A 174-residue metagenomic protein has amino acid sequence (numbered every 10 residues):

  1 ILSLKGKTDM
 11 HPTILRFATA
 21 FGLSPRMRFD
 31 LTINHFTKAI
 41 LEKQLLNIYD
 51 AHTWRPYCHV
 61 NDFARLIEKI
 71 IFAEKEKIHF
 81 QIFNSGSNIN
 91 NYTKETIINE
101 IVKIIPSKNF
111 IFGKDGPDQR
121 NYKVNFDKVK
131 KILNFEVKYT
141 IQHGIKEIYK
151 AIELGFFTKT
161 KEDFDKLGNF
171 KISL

Functional and structural regions predicted by a protein language model:
I1-T13, I40-E42: Active-site Tyr-X1-5-Lys
L4, L23-S24, I132: Residues that scaffold the ATP/ADP-binding catalytic core of kinase and kinase-like folds
K7-M10, P25, V102-S107: Proline-centered turn/helix-capping motifs that create local helix->coil transitions or kinks
M10-L31: Flexible, glycine-rich beta-alpha linker
A20-F21, T32-I33, Y57-C58, S85: Long, contiguous hydrophobic alpha-helical segments, chiefly transmembrane helices and signal peptides
I40-Q44, I48-L174: C-terminal substrate-binding subdomain of Rossmann-fold SDR/epimerase-dehydratase oxidoreductases
